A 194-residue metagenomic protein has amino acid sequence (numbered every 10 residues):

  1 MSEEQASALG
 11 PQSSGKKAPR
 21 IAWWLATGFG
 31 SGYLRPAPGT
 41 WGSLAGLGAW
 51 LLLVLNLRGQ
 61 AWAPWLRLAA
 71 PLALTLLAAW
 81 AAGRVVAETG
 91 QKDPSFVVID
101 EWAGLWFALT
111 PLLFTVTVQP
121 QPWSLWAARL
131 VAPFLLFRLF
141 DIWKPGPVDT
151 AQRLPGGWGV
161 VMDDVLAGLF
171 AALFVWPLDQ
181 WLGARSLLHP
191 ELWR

Functional and structural regions predicted by a protein language model:
M1-G10, W123-R129, P133: Active-site-proximal helix-loop elements at catalytic-domain edges
S2-L44, A79-L109, V116, F137-F170: Interhelical loop and helix-boundary elements at the membrane-water interface of polytopic inner-membrane proteins
W23-W24, S43, A63-P71, L125-L130 (+2 more regions): Residue-level signature of transmembrane alpha-helical entry/exit and packing/kink sites in multi-pass membrane
L34-L53, L66-L74: Short Lys/Arg-rich amphipathic alpha-helical segments
G48, L52, N56, R84 (+5 more regions): Membrane-interface helix caps of multi-pass small-molecule transporters
L51-R67, T110-A127, P177-R194: Helix-coil boundary and interhelical linker segments in multi-pass alpha-helical membrane proteins
G59-E88, K92-D93: Contiguous, small/hydrophobic- and glycine-enriched helical/loop subdomains that border and often "cap" functional
P71-W80, G104, R129-I142, V175-W176: Alpha-helical transmembrane segments of multi-pass membrane proteins
